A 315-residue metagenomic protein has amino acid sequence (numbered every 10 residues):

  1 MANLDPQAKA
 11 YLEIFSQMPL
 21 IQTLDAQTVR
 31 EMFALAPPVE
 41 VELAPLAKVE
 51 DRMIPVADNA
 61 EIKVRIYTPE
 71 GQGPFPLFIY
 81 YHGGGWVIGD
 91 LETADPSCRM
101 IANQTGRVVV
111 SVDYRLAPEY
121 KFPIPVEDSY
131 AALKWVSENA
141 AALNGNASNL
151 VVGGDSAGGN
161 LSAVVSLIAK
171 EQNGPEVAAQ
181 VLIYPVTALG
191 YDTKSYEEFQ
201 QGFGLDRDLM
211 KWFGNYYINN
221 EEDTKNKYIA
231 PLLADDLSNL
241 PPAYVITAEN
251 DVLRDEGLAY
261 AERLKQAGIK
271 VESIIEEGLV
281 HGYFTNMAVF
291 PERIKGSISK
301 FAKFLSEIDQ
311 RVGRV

Functional and structural regions predicted by a protein language model:
M1-I66, E292, S306, Q310-V315: A glycine/proline-hinged amphipathic helix-loop "lid/cap" segment that gates access to hydrophobic ligand pockets
P74-G84: Short beta-strand element of the alpha/beta-hydrolase
E92-S111: Short amphipathic alpha-helix adjacent to the substrate-entry channel of hydrolases
Y120-A142: Alpha/beta-hydrolase active-site loop
S137-V152, Q172: Gly/Ser-rich "nucleophile elbow"/oxyanion-hole loop immediately N-terminal to the catalytic nucleophile in hydrolases
L167-E222: Hydrolase active-site cap/lid region
V245-T247: Short beta-strand/loop motif that positions the catalytic acidic residue of the alpha/beta-hydrolase fold
A259, Q266-V315: C-terminal catalytic histidine-bearing segment of alpha/beta-hydrolase fold enzymes
